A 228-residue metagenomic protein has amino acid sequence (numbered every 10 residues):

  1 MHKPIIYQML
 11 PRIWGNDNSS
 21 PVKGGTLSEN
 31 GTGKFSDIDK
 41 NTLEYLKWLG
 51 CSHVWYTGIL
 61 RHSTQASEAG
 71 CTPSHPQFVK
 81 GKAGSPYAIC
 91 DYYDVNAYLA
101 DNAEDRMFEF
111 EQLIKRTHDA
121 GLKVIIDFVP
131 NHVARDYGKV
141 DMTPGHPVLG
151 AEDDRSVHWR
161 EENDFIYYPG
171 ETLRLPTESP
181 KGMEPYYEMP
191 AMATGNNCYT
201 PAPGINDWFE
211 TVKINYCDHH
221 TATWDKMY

Functional and structural regions predicted by a protein language model:
M1-K123, N131-V133, G138-H158, N197-D225: N-terminal structural segment of carbohydrate-active enzymes
Y137-E188: Glycine-rich (often Gly-Gly/Gly-Pro-rich) flexible segments and glycine-rich loop motifs, frequently accented by
T177-W208: Extended, charge-rich helix/loop segments that form flexible, surface "patches" used to engage negatively charged
